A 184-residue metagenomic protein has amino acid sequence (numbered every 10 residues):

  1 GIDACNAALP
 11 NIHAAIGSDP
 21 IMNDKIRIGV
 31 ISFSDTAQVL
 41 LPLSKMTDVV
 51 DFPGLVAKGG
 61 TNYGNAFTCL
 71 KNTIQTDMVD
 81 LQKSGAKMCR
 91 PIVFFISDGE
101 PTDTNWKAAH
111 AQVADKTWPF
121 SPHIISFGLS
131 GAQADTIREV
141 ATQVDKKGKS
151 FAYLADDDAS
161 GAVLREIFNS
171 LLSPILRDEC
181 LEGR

Functional and structural regions predicted by a protein language model:
G1-K25: …and closely analogous acidic/polar surface helices at protein-protein or active-site interfaces in A-domain-like
D3, G99-Q143: VWA/integrin I-like adhesion module and closely mimicked acidic/polar interface patches used
D24-P53, A134-Q143: Short beta-strand-loop
R27-S32, R90-S97, I125-G128: Extended hydrophobic secondary-structure segments that form protein cores and membrane-embedded regions
Q38, D48-C89, H123-T136, S160-E166: Von Willebrand factor
V50-D51, S126-R184: Von Willebrand factor A/integrin I-like adhesion domains
F67-P119: Exposed acidic/Ser/Thr-rich ligand/metal-binding surfaces
C89-R90, F120-H123, K147-K149: Short glycine-/polar-rich loops that comprise or flank the Walker A/P-loop and associated switch/sensor motifs
